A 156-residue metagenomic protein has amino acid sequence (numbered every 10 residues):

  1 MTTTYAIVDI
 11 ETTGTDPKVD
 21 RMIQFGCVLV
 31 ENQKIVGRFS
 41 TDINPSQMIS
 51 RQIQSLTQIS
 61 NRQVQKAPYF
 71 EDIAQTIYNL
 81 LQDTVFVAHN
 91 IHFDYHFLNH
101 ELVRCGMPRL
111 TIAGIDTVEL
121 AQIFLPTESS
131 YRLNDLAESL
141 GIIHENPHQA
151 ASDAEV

Functional and structural regions predicted by a protein language model:
M1-I112, P126-H148: Conserved non-catalytic scaffold segment of RNase H-like nuclease domains
I73, A121, V156: Short Asp/Glu-rich motifs
T111-A121: A short, structured active-site edge motif that brings together acidic residues
E119, Y131-D135, E155: Residues on a specific face of well-ordered alpha-helices
Q149-V156: Acidic, divalent-metal-coordinating active-site segment for phosphoryl/phosphodiester hydrolysis, typified by short
